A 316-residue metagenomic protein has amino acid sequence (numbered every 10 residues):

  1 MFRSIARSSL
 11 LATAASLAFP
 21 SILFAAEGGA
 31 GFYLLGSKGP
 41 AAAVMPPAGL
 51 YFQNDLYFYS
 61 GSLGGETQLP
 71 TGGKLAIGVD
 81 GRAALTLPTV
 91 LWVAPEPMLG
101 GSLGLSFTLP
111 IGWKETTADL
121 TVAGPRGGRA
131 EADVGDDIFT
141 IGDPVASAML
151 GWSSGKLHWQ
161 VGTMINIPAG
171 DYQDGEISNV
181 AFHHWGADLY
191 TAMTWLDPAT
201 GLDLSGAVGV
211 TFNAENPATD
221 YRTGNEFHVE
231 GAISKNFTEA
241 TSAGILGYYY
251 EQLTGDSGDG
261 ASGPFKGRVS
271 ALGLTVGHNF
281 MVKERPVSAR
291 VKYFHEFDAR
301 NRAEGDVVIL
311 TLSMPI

Functional and structural regions predicted by a protein language model:
A26-G28, A41-G49, G61-L63, A94-G104 (+6 more regions): Short loop/turn motifs that connect adjacent beta-strands in outer-membrane beta-barrel proteins
A26-G31, S60-L85, L120-D137: Surface-exposed strand-loop-strand hairpins of Gram-negative outer-membrane beta-barrel proteins
A42, N54, L87-A94, A146-W152 (+6 more regions): Residues on the lipid-exposed face of transmembrane beta-strands in outer-membrane beta-barrel proteins
L50-N54, G101-L109, W159-I165, A187 (+6 more regions): Transmembrane beta-strands of outer-membrane beta-barrel proteins
L56-S62, L109-E115, W152, I165-D171 (+6 more regions): Transmembrane beta-strands of outer-membrane beta-barrel pores
G72-G73, N216-I316: Outer membrane beta-barrel transmembrane domains
D80-P88, I138-P144, A181-A187, Y221-F227 (+2 more regions): Residues that define the transmembrane beta-barrel architecture of outer-membrane proteins
H158-I165, D171-G258: Detector for outer-membrane/organellar transmembrane beta-barrel domains, recognizing the amphipathic beta-strand
